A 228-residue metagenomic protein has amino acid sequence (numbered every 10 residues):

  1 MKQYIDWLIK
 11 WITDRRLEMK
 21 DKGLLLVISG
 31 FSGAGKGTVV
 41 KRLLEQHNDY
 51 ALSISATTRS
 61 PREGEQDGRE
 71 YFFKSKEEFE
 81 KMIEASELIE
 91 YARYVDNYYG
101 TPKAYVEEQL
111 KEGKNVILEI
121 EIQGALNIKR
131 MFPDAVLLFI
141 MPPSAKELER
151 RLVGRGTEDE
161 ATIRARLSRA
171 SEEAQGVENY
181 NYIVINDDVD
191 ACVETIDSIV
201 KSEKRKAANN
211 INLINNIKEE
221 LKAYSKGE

Functional and structural regions predicted by a protein language model:
R15, Q175-E228: NTP-dependent small-molecule kinase module
L25-V27: Short hydrophobic/aromatic beta-strand immediately N-terminal to the Walker A/P-loop
S29-F31: P-loop (Walker A) phosphate-binding loop of NTP-binding proteins
A34: ATP-binding Walker
G37: Walker A/P-loop
E45-S53: Post-Walker A helix-loop "phosphate-sensing" segment adjacent to the P-loop in P-loop NTPases
T57-V116, Q123-L126: ATP-dependent small-molecule kinase phosphotransfer cores that center on conserved nucleotide phosphate-binding segments
V116-E121, R130-G154, I185: Conserved phosphate-donor/acceptor-positioning beta-strand/loop module used by diverse small-molecule
